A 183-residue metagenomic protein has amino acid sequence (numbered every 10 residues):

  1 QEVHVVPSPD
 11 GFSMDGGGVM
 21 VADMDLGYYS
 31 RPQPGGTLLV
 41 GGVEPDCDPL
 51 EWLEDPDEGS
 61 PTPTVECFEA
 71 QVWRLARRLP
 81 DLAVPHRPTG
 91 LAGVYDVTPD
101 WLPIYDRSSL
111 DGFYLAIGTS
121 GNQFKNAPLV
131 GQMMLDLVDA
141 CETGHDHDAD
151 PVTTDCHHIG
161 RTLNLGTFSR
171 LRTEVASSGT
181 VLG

Functional and structural regions predicted by a protein language model:
Q1-D111: Active-site substrate-recognition segment that forms the wall of the catalytic cavity or substrate channel
S109-G183: C-terminal lid/capping helical subdomain adjacent to the catalytic/cofactor pocket in oxidative enzymes
